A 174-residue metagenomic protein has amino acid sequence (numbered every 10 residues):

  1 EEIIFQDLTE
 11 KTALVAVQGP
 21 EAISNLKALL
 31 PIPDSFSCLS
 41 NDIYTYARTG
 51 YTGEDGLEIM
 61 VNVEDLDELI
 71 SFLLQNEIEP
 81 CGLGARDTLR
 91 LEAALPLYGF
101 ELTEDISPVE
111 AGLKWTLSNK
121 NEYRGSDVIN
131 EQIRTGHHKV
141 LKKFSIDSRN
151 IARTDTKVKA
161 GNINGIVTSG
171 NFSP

Functional and structural regions predicted by a protein language model:
E2-H137: Glycine-rich, acidic
I106-P174: Glycine-rich, small/acidic residue-mixed loop/short-helix segments
